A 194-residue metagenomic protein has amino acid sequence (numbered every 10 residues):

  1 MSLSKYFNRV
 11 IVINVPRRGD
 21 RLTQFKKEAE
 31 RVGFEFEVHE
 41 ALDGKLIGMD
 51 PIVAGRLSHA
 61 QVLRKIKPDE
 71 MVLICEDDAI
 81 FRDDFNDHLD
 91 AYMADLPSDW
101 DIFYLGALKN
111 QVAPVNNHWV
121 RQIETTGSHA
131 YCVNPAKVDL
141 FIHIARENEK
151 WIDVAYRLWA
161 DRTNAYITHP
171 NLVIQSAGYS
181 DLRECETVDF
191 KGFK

Functional and structural regions predicted by a protein language model:
M1-C75, A79-K194: An acidic/histidine-cluster motif and surrounding catalytic segment that typifies divalent-metal-assisted enzyme active
